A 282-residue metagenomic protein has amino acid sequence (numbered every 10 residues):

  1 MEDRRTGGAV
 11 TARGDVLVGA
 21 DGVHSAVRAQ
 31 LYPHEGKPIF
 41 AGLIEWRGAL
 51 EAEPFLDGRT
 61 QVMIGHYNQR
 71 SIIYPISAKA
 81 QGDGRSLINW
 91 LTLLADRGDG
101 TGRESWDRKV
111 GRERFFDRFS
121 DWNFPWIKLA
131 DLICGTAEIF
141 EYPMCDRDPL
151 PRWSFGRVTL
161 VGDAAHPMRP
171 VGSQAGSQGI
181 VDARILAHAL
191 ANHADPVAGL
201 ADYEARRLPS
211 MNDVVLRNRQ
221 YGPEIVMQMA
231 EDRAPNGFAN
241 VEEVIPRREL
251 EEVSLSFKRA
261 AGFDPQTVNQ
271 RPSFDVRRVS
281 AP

Functional and structural regions predicted by a protein language model:
M1-P282: FAD-dependent flavoprotein oxygenase/oxidase catalytic domain
